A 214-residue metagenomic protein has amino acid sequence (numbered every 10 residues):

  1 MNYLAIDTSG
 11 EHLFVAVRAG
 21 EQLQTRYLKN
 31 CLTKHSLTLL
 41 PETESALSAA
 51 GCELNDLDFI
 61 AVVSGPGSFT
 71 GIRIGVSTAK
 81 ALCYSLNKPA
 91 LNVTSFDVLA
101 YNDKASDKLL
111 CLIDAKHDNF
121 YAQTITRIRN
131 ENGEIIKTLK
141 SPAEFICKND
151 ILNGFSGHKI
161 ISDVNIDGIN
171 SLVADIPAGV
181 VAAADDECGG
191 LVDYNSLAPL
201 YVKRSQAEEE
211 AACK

Functional and structural regions predicted by a protein language model:
M1-L23, L32-L37, L91-K214: Oxyanion-binding and handling regions
R26-Y27: Short hydrophobic alpha-helix segments
H35-A50, F96: Short, well-ordered amphipathic alpha-helical segments that serve as non-catalytic structural scaffolds within diverse
T43, T78-L82, A100, A184: Buried hydrophobic packing segments
T43-F59, I151-H158: Phosphate/pyrophosphate-binding loops at sites that engage ATP/ADP/AMP, CoA/4′-phosphopantetheine, polyphosphate
A46, A50, S85, E187-G189 (+1 more regions): Change "in soluble alpha/beta enzymes" to "in soluble alpha/beta proteins
F59-A90: DPxDG-like acidic metal-binding loop motif
